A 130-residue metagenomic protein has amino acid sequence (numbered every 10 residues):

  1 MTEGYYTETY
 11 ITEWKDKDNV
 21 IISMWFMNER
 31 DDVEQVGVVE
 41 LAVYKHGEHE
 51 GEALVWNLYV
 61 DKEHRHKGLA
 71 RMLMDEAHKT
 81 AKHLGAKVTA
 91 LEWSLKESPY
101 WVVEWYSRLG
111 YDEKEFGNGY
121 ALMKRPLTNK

Functional and structural regions predicted by a protein language model:
M1-W56, T80, F116-N118: Acetyl-CoA-dependent GNAT
A42, M123-K130: Short beta-strand-to-coil "C-cap" segments at the C-terminal boundary of structured domains/repeats, marking
Y44-H46, E63, K96: Short coil/turn motifs at secondary-structure junctions
W56, D61, S94-K96: Residue-level recognition of the GNAT/N-acetyltransferase active site
V60, H66-K79, R108: Conserved acetyl-CoA-binding loop-helix of GNAT-fold acetyltransferases
A86-V88: Short, high-confidence coil segments that cap the C-terminus of an alpha-helix and link into the following beta-strand
A90-V103, G119-A121: Conserved beta-strand-loop-alpha-helix junction that forms the acyl-donor binding cleft
Y106-F116: Conserved acetyl-CoA-binding loop of GNAT-fold acetyltransferases
